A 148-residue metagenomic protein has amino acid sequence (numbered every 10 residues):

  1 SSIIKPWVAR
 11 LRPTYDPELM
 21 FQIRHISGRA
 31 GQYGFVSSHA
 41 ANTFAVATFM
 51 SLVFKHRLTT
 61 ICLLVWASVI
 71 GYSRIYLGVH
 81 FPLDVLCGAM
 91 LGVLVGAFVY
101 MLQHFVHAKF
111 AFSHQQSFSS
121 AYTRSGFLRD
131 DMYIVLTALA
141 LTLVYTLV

Functional and structural regions predicted by a protein language model:
S1-T14: Transmembrane alpha-helix/helix-exit interface in multi-pass inner-membrane proteins
Y15-D16, G28: Hydrophobic, glycine- and aromatic-enriched re-entrant/interface helices and adjoining loop segments
P17-I23: Alpha-helical transmembrane-segment detector that highlights a single hydrophobic TM helix and its immediate
I23-V148: Membrane-embedded catalytic cores of phosphoryl/pyrophosphoryl-handling enzymes
